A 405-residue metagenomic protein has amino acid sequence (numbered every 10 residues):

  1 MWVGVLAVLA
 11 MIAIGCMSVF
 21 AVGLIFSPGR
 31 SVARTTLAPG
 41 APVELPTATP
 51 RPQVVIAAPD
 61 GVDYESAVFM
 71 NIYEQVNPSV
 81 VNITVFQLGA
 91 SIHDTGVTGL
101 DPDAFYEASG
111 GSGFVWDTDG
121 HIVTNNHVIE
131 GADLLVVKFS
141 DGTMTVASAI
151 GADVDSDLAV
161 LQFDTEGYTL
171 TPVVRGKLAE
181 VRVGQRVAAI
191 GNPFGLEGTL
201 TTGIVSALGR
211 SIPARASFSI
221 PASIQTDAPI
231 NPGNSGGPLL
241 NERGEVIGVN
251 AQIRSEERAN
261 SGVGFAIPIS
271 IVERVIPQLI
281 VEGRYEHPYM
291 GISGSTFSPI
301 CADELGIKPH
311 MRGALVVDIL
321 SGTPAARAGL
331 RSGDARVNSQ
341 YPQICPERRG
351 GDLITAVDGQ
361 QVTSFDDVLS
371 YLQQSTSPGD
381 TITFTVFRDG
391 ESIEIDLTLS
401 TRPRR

Functional and structural regions predicted by a protein language model:
M1-V3: Intrinsically disordered, low-complexity Pro/Gly-rich regions
V5-V19: Hydrophobic membrane-insertion alpha-helices, especially the h-region of bacterial N-terminal signal peptides
V22-R312, L320-S321, F365-D380, G390-S392 (+1 more regions): Serine-dependent protease modules
I122-N126, A328-F365: Conserved PDZ fold ligand-binding element
L320-T323, T355: Nucleotide-binding motor/catalytic cores of P-loop/tubulin-like NTPases across gene-expression machines
